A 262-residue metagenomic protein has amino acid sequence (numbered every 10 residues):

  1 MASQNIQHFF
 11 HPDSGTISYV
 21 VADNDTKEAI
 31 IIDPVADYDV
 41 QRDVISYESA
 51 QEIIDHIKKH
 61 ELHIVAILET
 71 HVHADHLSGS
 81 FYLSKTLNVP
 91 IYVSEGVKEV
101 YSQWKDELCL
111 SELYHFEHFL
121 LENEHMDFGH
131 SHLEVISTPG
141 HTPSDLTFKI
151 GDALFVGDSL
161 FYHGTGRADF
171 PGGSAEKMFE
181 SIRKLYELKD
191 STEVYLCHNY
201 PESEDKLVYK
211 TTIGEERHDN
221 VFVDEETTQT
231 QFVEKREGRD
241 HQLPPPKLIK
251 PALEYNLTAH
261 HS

Functional and structural regions predicted by a protein language model:
A2-H60, T147-V156: Conserved beta-strand hairpin/beta-sheet module of binuclear metal-dependent hydrolase folds, prominently
A2-N5, E180-E193, C197-S262: Accessory terminal helices/loops
N5-F9, V20, N123-I150: Core dinuclear metal-dependent hydrolase active-site scaffold
S14, D37-D39, V72-L77, K98-Y101 (+3 more regions): Active-site environment of divalent metal-dependent phosphoester hydrolases
I32, H63-V72, Y92-S94, T138-G140 (+2 more regions): Active-site neighborhood of phospho(di)ester-bond hydrolases with catalytic His/Asp-centered motifs
A36-H130, H218-D219, D224: Active-site HxH/HxHxD metal-binding segment of metal-dependent hydrolases
P143-L188, V194: A contiguous binding-surface segment within folded domains or other stable secondary-structure elements
